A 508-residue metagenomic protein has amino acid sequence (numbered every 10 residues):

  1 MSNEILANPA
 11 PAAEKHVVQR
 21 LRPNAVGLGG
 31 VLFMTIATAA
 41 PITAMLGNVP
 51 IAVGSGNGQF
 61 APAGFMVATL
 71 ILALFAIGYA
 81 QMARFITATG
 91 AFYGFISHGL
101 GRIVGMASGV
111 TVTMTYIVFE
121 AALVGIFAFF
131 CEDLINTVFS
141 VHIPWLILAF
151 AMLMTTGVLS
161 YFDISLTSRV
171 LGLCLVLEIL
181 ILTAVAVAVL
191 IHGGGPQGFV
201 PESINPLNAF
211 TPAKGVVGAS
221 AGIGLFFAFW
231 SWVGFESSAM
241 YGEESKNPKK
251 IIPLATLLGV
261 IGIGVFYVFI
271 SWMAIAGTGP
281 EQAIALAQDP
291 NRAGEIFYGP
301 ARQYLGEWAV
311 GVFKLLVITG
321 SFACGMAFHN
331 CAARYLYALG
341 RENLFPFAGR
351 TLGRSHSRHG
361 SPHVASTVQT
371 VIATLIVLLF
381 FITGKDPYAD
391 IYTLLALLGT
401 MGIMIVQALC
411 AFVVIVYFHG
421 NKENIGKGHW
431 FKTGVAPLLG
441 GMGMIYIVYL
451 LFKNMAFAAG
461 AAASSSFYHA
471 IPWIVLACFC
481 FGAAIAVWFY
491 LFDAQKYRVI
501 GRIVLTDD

Functional and structural regions predicted by a protein language model:
M1-F60, L72-A73, I77, P206-N208 (+1 more regions): Membrane-interface "cap" regions at the ends of multi-pass membrane proteins
V17-R20, P62, V138-P144, L173-K314: Helix-loop-helix junctions that connect adjacent transmembrane segments in multi-pass membrane transporters
A44-H142, V268-F269, A470-A483: Extracellular loop-to-transmembrane helix junctions
A88, T111-I126, W232, E236-E244 (+3 more regions): Membrane-helix boundary/coupling elements in multi-pass transport proteins
G94-H98, I103, V124-I147, V176 (+5 more regions): Helix-loop-helix connectors at the membrane interface of multi-pass transporters/channels
G94-I96, G101, D133-V138, A255-M326 (+1 more regions): TM-loop-TM module centered on a large, flexible mid-protein loop between adjacent transmembrane helices in multi-pass
C131, W145-I204, V233, A255-G262 (+4 more regions): Membrane-interface loop-to-helix entry segments
L352-G360, M404-A456, S466-Y468: C-terminal membrane-solvent junction of multi-pass transporters and transport-like membrane proteins
